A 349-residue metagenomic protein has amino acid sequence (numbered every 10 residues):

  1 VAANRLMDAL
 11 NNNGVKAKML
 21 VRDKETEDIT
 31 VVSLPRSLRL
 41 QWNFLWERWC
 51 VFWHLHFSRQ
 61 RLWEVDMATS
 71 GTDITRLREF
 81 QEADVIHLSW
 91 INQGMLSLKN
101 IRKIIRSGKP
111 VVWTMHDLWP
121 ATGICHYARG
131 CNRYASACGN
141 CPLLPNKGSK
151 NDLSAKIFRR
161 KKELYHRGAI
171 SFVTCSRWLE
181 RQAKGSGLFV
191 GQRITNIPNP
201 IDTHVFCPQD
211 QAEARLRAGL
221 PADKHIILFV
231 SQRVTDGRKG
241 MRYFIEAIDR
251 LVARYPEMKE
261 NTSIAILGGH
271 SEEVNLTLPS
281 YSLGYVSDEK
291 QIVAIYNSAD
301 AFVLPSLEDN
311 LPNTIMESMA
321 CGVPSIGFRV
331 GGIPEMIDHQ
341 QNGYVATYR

Functional and structural regions predicted by a protein language model:
R106, W119, Y134-F172, G187-V190: Membrane-proximal helix-turn-helix segments that form the acceptor-binding/catalytic region of lipid-linked
W178, P200: Carbohydrate-associated surface elements
P221-K239, I245-I248: Conserved donor-binding/catalytic core segment of Leloir-type glycosyltransferases
K259-T262, G268-V293: Nucleotide-activated donor-binding/catalytic signature segment of Leloir-type glycosyltransferases, i.e., the conserved
A294-A299: Short alpha-helical donor nucleotide-sugar binding micro-motif in glycosyltransferases
L307: Aromatic "clamp/platform" in nucleotide-sugar-dependent glycosyltransferases that forms part of the donor/acceptor
P324-G327, V345: Short hydrophobic beta-strand element within catalytic cores of glycosyltransferases and related nucleotide-activated
P334-R349: Change "using UDP/GDP/dTDP sugars" to "using nucleotide sugars
